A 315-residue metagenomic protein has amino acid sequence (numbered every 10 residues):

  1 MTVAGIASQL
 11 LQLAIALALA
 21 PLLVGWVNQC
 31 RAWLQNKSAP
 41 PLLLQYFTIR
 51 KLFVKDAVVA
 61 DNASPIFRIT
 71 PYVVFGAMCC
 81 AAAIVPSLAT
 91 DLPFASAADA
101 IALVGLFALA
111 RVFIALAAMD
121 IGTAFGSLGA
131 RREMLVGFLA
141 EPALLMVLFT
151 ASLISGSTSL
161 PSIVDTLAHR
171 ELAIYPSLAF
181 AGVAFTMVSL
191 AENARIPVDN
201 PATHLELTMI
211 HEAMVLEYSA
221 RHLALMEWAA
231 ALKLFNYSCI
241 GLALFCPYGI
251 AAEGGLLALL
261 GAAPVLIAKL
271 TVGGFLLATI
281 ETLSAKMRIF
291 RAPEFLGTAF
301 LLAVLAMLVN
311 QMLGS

Functional and structural regions predicted by a protein language model:
S8-L23, A95-A108, E171-E192, G261-A262: Alpha-helical transmembrane segments
P21-C30, A108-A118, V183-N200, T271-T282: Transmembrane alpha-helical segments that form the membrane-embedded catalytic/substrate-channel core of multi-pass
N36-F53, N200-H222: Juxtamembrane inter-helical linkers in multi-pass membrane proteins
T48-F67, T123-L128, V215-H222: Cytosolic juxtamembrane amphipathic/interface segments immediately preceding and feeding into a transmembrane helix
A102-A117, F138-S155: Mid-bilayer segments of alpha-helical transmembrane spans in multi-pass integral membrane proteins that mediate
T150-F180: Juxtamembrane/interfacial segments at transmembrane-helix boundaries in multi-pass membrane proteins
L276-L302: Interfacial loop-to-transmembrane junctions
A306-S315: Juxtamembrane boundary at the C-terminal end of a transmembrane helix
